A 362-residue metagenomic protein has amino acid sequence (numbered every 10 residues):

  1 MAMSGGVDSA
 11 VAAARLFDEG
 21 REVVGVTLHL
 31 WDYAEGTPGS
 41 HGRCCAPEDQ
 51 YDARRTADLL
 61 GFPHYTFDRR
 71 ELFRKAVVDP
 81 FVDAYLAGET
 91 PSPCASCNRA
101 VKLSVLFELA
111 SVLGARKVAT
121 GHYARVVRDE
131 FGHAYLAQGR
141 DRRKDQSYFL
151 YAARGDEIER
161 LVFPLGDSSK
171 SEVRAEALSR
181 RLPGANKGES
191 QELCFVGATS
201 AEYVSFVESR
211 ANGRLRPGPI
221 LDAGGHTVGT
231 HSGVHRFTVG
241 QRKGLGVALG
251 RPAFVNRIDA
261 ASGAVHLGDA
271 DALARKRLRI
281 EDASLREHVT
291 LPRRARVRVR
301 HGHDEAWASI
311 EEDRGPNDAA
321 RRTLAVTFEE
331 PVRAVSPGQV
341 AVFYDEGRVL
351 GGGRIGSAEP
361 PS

Functional and structural regions predicted by a protein language model:
M1-Y151, V162, K170-V173, L178 (+1 more regions): ATP-dependent adenylation/nucleotidyltransferase module used to activate substrates
V7, A119-S362: AMP-forming adenylation/ATP pyrophosphatase catalytic core
